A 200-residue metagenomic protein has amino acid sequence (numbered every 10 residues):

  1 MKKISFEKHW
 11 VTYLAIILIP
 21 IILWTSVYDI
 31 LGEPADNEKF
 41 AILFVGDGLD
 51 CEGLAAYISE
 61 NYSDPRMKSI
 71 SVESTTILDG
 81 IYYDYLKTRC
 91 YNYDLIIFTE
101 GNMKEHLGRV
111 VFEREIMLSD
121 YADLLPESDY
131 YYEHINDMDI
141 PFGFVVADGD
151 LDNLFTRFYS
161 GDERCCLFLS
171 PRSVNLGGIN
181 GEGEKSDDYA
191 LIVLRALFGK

Functional and structural regions predicted by a protein language model:
M1-S5: N-terminal Lys/Arg-rich, disordered targeting/topogenic segments
K8-D29: Hydrophobic membrane-insertion alpha-helices, especially the h-region of bacterial N-terminal signal peptides
S26-G32, A56-E60, D152-T156: Intrinsically disordered, low-complexity boundary segments flanking structured domains
D29-V45: Ser/Thr/Pro/Gly-rich low-complexity linker/stalk segments immediately outside membranes or between
D36, T88-C90, F158-D162: Extracellular/periplasmic catalytic domains that process cell-envelope and extracellular macromolecules
F40, D47-N102: Early extracytoplasmic/lumenal segment of secretory-pathway proteins
G80-F144: Extracytoplasmic "Venus flytrap"/periplasmic binding protein-like
P126-F198: Periplasmic solute-binding protein
